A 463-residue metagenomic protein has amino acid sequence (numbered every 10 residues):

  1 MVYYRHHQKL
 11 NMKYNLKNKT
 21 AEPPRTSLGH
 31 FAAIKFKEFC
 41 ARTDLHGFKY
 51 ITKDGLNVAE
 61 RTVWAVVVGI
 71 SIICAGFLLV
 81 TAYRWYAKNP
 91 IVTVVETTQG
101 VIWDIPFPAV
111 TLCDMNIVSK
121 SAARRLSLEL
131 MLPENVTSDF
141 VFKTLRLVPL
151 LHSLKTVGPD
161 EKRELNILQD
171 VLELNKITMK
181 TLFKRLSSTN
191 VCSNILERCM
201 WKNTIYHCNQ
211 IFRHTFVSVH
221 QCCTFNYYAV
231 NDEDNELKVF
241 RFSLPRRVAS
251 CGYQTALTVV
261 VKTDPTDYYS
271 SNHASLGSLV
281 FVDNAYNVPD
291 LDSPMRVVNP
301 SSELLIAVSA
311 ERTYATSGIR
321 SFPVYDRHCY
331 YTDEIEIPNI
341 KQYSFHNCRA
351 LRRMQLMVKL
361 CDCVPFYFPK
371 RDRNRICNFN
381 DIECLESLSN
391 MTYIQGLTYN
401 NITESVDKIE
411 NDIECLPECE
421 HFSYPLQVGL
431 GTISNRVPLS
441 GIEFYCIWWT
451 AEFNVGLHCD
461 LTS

Functional and structural regions predicted by a protein language model:
V2-Y4, N15, R25, I34-K53 (+3 more regions): Long, solvent-exposed, non-transmembrane segments immediately flanking or lying between transmembrane helices
H6-Q8: Intrinsically disordered, low-complexity serine/threonine-rich regulatory regions of eukaryotic proteins
N11, T20, L28-L56, W449 (+1 more regions): Membrane-proximal N-terminal segments immediately preceding the first transmembrane helix
I34-K35, P417-S463: Extracellular juxtamembrane "stalk/ectodomain stem" immediately N-terminal to a transmembrane helix in metazoan
